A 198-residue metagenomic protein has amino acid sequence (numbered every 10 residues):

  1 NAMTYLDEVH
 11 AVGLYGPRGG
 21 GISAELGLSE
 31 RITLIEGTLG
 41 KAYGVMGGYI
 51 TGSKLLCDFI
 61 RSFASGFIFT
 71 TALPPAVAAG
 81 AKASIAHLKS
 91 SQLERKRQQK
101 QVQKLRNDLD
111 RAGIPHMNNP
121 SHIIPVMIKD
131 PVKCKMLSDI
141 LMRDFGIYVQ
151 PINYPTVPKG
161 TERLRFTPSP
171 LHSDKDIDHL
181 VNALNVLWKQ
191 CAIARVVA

Functional and structural regions predicted by a protein language model:
M3, H10-P120, K133: Active-site C-terminal subdomain of aminotransferase-like
Y5-L6, N153: Active-site cofactor/substrate anionic-group-binding motifs, chiefly glycine- and Lys/Arg-rich phosphate-binding loops
D7, A42, V157-K159: Short glycine/serine/proline-enriched coil/turn segments at secondary-structure junctions
G37-T38, V45-G47, T71, V126 (+3 more regions): Thr-Gly-centered strand-to-loop micro-motif
T51-K54, G66, I140-D144, A183: Short, solvent-exposed amphipathic alpha-helical segments in soluble enzyme and RNA/protein-processing domains
F59-I60, L137, D176, L180: Hydrophobic side chains in well-ordered alpha-helices
R95-L105, D110-G146, Y154, T161 (+1 more regions): Conserved PLP-binding catalytic core of the aspartate aminotransferase-like
R143-D144, T156-A198: PLP-dependent enzyme catalytic core of the Aspartate aminotransferase-like
